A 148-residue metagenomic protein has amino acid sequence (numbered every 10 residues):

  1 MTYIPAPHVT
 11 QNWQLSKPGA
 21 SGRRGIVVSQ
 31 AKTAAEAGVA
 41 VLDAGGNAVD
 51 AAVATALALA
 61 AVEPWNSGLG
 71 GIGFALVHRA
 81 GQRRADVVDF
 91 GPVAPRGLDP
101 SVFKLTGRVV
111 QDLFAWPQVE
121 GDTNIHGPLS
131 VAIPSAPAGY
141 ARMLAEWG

Functional and structural regions predicted by a protein language model:
M1-E36, A40, A48-G148: Noncatalytic scaffold domains of N-terminal-nucleophile
